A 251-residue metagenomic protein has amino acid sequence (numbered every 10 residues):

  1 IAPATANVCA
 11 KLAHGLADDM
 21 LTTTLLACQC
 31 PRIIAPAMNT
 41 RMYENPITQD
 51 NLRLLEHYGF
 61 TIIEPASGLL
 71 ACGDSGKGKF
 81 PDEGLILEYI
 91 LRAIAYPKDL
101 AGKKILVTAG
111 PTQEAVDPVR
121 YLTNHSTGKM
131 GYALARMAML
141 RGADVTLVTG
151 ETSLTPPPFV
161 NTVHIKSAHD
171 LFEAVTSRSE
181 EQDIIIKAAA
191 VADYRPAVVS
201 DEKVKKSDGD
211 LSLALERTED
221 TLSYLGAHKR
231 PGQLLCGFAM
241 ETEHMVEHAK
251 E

Functional and structural regions predicted by a protein language model:
P3-C9, M38-T40, G68, G110-E114 (+2 more regions): Short glycine-rich anion-binding loops that position phosphate/pyrophosphate groups of nucleotides and phosphorylated
A6-A17, M42-N45, V116-T123, Y194-K206 (+2 more regions): Glycine/threonine-rich flexible loop motifs
L12-N39, L54, I63, D208-Y224: Short, acidic/small-residue loops that bind anionic groups at enzyme active sites
M20, Q29-S67, S75-I90, P231-K250: Short, glycine-/small-residue-rich phosphate/pyrophosphate-handling segment
C28-Q29, M139-V145, F159, D220-Q233: A structural motif corresponding to the C-terminal end of an alpha-helix and its immediate exit/capping segment
Q49, R53-L54, D99-S167: Glycine-rich phosphate/diphosphate-binding loop of Rossmann-like nucleotide-binding domains
L87-K103: Flexible nucleotide-interacting loop at or near the entrance of a catalytic core
E151, F159-S223, A227: A glycine- and small/hydrophobic-rich beta-loop-beta segment that serves as a flexible "lid/hinge" or phosphate-binding
